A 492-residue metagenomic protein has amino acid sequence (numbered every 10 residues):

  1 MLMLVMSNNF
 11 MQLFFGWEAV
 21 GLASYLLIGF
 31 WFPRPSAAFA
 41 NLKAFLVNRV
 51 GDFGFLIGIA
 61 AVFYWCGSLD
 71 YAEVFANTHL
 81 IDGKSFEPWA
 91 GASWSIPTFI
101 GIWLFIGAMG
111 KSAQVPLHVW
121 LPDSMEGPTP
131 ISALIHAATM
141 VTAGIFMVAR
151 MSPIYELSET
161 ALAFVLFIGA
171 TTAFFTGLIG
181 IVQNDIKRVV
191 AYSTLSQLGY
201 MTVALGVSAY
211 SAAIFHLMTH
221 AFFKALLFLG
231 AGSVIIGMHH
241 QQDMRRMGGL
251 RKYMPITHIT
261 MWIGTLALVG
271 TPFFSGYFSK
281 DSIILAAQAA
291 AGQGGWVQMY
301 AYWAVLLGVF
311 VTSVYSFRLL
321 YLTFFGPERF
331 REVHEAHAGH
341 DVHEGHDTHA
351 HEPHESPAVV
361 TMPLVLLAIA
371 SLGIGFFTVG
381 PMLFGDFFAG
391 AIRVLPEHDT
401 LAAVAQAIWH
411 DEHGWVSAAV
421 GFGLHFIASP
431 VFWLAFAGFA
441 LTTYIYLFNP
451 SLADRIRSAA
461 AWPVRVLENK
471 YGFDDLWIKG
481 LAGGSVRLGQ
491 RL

Functional and structural regions predicted by a protein language model:
M1-G16, L22-A350, F376: Hydrophobic transmembrane alpha-helices and their helix-loop junctions in integral membrane proteins
G51, T257, H349-I369, F473 (+1 more regions): Loop-to-transmembrane boundary segments
V141, G169, G264, P363-I374 (+2 more regions): Hydrophobic membrane-spanning alpha-helices of multi-pass integral membrane proteins
S196-G206, Y277-W296, A402-G438: Long, highly hydrophobic alpha-helical transmembrane signal-anchor segments
K224-L226, F310-L322, L434-S458: Hydrophobic alpha-helical membrane-embedded segments
Q241-G248, G345-S356, E412-V420, R487-L488: Cytosolic juxtamembrane amphipathic/interface segments immediately preceding and feeding into a transmembrane helix
V297-F310, E352-L367, S371, L424-I427 (+1 more regions): Polynucleotide-recognition surfaces of large bacterial nucleic-acid defense/processing enzymes
G380-L434, Y444-L492: Aromatic-capped, Gly/Pro-kinked transmembrane alpha-helices
